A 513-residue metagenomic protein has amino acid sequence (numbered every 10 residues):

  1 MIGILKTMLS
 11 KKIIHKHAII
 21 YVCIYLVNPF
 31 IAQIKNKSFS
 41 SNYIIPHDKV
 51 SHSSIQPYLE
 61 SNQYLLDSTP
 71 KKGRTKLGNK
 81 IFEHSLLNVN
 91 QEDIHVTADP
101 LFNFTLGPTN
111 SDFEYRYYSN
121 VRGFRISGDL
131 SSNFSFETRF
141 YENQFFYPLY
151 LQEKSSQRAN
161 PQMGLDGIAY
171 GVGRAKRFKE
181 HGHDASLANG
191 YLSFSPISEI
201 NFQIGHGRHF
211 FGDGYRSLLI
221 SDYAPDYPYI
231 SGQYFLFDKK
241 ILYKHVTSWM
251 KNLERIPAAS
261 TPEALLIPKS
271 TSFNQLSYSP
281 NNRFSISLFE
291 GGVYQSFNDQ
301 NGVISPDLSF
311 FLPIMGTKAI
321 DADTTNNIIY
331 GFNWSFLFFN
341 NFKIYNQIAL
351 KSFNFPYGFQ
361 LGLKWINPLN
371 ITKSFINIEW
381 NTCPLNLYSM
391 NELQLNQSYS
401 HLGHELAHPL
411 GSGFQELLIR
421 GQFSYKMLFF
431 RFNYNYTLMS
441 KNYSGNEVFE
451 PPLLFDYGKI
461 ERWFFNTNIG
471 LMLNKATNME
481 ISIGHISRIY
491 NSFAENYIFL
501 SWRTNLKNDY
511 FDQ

Functional and structural regions predicted by a protein language model:
M1-G3, M8, M250-N252, T437-S440: Short regulatory "switch" loops immediately downstream of catalytic or recognition motifs within protein catalytic
M1-N36: Bacterial Sec-dependent N-terminal signal peptides
I4, E199-Q203, I328: Long, hydrophobic/aromatic-enriched structural stretches that serve as scaffold segments
L26-N28, F237, N370, S424: Short, structurally constrained coil/turn elements that cap an alpha-helix or connect an alpha-helix to the following
I34-S285, G292, S296, L361-P384 (+2 more regions): Outer-membrane beta-barrel channel domains
A185, S279, F284-Q513: Exposed, low-structure sequence patches enriched in small/polar residues
